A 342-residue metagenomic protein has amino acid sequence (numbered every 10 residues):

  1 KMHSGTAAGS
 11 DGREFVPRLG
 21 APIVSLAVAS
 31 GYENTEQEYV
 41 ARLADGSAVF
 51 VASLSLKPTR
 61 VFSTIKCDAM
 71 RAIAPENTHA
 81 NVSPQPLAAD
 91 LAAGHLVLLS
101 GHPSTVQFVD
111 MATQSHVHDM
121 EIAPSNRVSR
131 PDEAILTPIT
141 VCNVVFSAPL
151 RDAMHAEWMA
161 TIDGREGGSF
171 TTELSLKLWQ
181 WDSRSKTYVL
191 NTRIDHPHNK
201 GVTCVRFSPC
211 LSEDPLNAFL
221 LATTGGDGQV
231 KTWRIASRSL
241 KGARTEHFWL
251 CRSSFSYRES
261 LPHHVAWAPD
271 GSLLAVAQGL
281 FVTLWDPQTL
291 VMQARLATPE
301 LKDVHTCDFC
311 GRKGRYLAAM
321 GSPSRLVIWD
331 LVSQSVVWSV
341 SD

Functional and structural regions predicted by a protein language model:
K1, Y39-L43, V97-G101, A160-T161 (+4 more regions): Conserved beta-strand element within WD40/beta-propeller blades
K1-G5, A48-S53, V106-M111, F170-W181 (+3 more regions): WD40-repeat beta-propellers
M2-A7, S53-T59, T113-V117, Q180-K186 (+3 more regions): Short loop/turn segments immediately following beta-strands, especially the blade-tip and inter-blade linker loops
G9-F15, T59-V61, V117-D119, T187-T192 (+4 more regions): A structural motif specific to WD40 beta-propellers
V16-G20, S63-T64, N77-A80, A134-L136 (+4 more regions): Surface loop/turn motifs at the tips and blade-to-blade linkers of beta-strand repeat domains
G20-G31, M70-A89, P138-S147, N199-C210 (+2 more regions): Canonical WD40 repeat/beta-propeller blade segments in eukaryotic WD-repeat proteins
E36-Q37, A93-H95, H155-E157, S212 (+3 more regions): Short coil/turn segments that connect the beta-strands within blades of beta-propeller domains
T64-E76, M120-A134, T192-N199, F248-S254: Surface-exposed loop and turn segments in beta-propeller and other repeat-based domains that flank or scaffold
